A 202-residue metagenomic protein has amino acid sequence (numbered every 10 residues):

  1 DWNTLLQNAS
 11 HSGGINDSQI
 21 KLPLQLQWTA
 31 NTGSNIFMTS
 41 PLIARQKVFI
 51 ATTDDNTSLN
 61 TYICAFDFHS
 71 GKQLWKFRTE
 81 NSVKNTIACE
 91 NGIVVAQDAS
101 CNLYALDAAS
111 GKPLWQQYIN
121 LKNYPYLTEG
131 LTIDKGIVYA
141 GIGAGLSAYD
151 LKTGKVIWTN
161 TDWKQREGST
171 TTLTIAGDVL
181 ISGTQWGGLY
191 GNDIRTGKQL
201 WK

Functional and structural regions predicted by a protein language model:
D1-L26: Blade/loop signatures of beta-propeller domains
W28-L42, T52-T61, W75-E90, W115-D134 (+4 more regions): Extracytoplasmic beta-rich repeat domains
T61-C64, N102-Y104, A144-S147, G188-Y190: A short loop-to-beta-strand structural motif that recurs across blades of beta-propeller domains
D67-S70, D107-S110, D150-G154, D193-T196: Short loop/turn segments that connect beta-strands within beta-propeller blades
